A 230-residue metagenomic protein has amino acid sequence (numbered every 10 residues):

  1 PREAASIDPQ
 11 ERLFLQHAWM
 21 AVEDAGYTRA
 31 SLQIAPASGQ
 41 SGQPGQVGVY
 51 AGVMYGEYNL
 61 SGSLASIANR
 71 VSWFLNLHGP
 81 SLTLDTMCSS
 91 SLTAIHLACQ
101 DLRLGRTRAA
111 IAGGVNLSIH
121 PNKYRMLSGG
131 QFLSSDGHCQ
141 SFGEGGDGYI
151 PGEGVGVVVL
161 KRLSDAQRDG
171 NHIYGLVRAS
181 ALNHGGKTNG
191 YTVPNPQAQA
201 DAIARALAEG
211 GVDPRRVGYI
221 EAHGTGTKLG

Functional and structural regions predicted by a protein language model:
P1-G230: Condensing-enzyme catalytic core of the thiolase-fold
